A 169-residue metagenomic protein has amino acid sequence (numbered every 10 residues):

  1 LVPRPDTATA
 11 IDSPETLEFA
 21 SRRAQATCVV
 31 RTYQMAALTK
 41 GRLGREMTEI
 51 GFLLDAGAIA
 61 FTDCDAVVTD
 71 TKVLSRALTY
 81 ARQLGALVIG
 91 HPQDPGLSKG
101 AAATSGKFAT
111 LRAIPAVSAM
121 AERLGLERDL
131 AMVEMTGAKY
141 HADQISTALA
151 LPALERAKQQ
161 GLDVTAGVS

Functional and structural regions predicted by a protein language model:
L1-P3, V29-Y33, S105-I114: Gly-rich Lys/Arg/Thr-decorated short loops/hinges at beta-loop-alpha junctions or inter-strand turns that position
L1-T27: Metal-associated gating/positioning segment near the N- to mid-region
V2-P5, Y33-A36, T62, H91 (+1 more regions): Active-site neighborhood of phospho(di)ester-bond hydrolases with catalytic His/Asp-centered motifs
T7, K40, I145-A148: Short, surface-exposed acidic/glycine-rich loop or hinge patches that mediate macromolecular interfaces
D12-S13, G44-E46: Short, conserved acidic/polar surface loops in the N-terminal third of protein domains
A24, C28, A36, L54-G57: Generic hydrophobic/packing signal
A37-L43: Active-site beta->alpha loop and helix N-cap motifs at the rims of alpha/beta catalytic domains
M47-S169: Histidine/acidic residue-rich metal-binding segments in metalloenzymes
